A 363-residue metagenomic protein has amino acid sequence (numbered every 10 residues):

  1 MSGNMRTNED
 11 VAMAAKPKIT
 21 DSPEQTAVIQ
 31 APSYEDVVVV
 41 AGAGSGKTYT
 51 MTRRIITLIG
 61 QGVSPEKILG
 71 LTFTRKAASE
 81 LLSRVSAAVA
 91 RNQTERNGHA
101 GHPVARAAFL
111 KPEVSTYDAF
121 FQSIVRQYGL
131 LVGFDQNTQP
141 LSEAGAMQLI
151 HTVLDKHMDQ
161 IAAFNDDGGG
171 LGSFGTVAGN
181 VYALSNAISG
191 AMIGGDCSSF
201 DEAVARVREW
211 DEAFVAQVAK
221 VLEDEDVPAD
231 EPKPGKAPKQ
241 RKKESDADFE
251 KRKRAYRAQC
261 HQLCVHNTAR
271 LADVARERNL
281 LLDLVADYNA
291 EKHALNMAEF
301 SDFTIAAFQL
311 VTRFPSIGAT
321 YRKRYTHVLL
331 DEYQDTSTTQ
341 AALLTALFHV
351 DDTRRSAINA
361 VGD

Functional and structural regions predicted by a protein language model:
S2-F134, V311-T312, S316-A319, H327 (+2 more regions): P-loop NTPase Walker
D10-V40, G70, A77, E113 (+4 more regions): Conserved helicase NTPase motor core
V89, Q93, L154, F348: Conserved hydrophobic residues forming the short capping helix/wall of the S-adenosyl-L-methionine
Q93-H102, L130, H157-G168, H293-A298 (+1 more regions): Surface-exposed helix-capping loop/turn segments at secondary-structure junctions
G98-H102, M192, D196-S199, F314 (+1 more regions): Short, solvent-exposed helix-helix connector turns and helix-capping sites enriched in acidic/polar residues
R106-P112, G129-A272, E277, Y325: ATP-hydrolysis module of ASCE/P-loop NTPase motor domains, specifically the Walker B Asp-Glu catalytic pair
F121, L184-I188, A307: Short alpha-helical scaffolding segments that buttress acidic/His motifs in well-ordered protein cores
